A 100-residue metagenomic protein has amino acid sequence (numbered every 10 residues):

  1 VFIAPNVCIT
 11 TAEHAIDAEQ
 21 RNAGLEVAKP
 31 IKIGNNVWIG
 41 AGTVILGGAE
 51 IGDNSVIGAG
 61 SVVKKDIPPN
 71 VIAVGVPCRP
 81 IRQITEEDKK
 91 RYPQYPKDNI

Functional and structural regions predicted by a protein language model:
V1-A49, V76, I84-T85, K89: Flexible, glycine/small-residue-enriched loop-and-beta-strand segment within the central core of proteins
A18, D66, P93-Y95: A generic membrane alpha-helix/interface feature
K32-N35, E50-N54, I67-N70: Structural motif
A41-V56, S61-K65: Beta-rich strand-turn-strand
V56-P80: A contiguous, mid-protein "functional segment" used to position or interact with cofactors/ions or partner subunits
K89-I100: Acidic/histidine-enriched, glycine/proline-rich intrinsically disordered or flexible terminal extensions
